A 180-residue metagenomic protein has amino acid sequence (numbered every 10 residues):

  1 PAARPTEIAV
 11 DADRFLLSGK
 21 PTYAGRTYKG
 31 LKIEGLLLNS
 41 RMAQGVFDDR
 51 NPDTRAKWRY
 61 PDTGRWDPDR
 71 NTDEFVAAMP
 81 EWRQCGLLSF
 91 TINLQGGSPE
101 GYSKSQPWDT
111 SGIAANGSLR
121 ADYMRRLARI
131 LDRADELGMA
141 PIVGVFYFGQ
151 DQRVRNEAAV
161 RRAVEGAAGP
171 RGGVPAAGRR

Functional and structural regions predicted by a protein language model:
P1-P5: Basic/polar N-terminal segments that are highly enriched at the extreme N-terminus, encompassing both cleavable
T6-A140: Active-site-adjacent substrate/metal-binding segments within catalytic domains of carbohydrate-active enzymes
Q95-G96, L137-R153, E157-R180: Active-site groove signature of glycoside hydrolases
